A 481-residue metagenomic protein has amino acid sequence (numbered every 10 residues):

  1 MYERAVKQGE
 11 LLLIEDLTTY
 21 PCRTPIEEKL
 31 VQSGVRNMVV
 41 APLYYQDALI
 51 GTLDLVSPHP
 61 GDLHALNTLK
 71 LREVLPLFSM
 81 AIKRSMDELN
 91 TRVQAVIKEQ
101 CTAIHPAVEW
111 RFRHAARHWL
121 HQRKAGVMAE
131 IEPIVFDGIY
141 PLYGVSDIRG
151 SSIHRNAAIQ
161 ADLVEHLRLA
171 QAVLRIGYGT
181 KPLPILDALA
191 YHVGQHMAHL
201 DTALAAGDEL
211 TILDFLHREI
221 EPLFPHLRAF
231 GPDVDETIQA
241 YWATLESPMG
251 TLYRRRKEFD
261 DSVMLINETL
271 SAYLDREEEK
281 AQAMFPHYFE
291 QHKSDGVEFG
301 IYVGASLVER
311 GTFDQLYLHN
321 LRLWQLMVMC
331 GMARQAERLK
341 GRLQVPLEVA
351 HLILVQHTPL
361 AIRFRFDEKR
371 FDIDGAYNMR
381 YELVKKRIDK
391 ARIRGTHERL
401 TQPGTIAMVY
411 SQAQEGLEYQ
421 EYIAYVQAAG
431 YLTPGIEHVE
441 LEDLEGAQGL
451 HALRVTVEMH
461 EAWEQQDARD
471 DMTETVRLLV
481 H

Functional and structural regions predicted by a protein language model:
M1-E27: Regulatory sensory and allosteric helical modules in signal-transduction proteins and certain transcription factors
Y20, T24, N37, L49 (+7 more regions): Conserved structured core elements
T24-I50: Helix-to-coil/beta transition segments that act as allosteric "coupling" elements at the rims of sensory or catalytic
T52-D62: Short beta-strand-to-loop transition segments that serve as allosteric relay/switch motifs in sensory/regulatory domains
D62-K83, D87-N90: Amphipathic alpha-helical "output/dimerization" segments
S85-L183, H192-Q195, G250, D275 (+2 more regions): Signal-transducing coiled-coil/dimerization helices and immediately adjacent hinge/linker segments that couple sensory
V145-P286: Charged, long alpha-helical assembly modules
D233-H481: Charge-dense, extended regions
